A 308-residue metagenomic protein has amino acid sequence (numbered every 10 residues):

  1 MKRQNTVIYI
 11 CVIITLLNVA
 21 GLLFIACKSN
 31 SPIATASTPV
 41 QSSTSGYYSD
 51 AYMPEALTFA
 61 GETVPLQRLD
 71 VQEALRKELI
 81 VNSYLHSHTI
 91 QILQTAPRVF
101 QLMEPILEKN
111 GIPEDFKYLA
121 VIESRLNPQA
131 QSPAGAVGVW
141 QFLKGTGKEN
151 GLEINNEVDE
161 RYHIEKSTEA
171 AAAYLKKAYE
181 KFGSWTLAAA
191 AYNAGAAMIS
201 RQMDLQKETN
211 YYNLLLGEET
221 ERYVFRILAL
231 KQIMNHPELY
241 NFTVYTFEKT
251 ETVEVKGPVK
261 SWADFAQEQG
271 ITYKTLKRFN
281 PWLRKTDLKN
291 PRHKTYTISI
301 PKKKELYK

Functional and structural regions predicted by a protein language model:
K2-G111: An acidic, Gly/Ser/Thr/Pro-rich helix-cap/linker signature
R68-T246, L283-K289: Catalytic glycan-binding domains that act on GlcNAc-containing polysaccharides
Y192, W262-Q267, L276-K277: Short alpha-helical segments in extracytoplasmic peptidoglycan/chitin-binding modules and envelope-associated proteins
K231, V259, K302-K304: A broadly conserved detector of short glycine/acidic/proline-rich loop/turn motifs that flank catalytic sites and bind
Q232, Q267-G270, K274, P281-R284: Hydrophobic alpha-helix feature that most strongly marks membrane-spanning transmembrane helices and their immediate
V244-G270, K294: Primarily a LysM-type cell-wall glycan-binding module
F279-K308: Extracellular LysM carbohydrate-binding repeats and other cell-envelope/extracellular binding modules
